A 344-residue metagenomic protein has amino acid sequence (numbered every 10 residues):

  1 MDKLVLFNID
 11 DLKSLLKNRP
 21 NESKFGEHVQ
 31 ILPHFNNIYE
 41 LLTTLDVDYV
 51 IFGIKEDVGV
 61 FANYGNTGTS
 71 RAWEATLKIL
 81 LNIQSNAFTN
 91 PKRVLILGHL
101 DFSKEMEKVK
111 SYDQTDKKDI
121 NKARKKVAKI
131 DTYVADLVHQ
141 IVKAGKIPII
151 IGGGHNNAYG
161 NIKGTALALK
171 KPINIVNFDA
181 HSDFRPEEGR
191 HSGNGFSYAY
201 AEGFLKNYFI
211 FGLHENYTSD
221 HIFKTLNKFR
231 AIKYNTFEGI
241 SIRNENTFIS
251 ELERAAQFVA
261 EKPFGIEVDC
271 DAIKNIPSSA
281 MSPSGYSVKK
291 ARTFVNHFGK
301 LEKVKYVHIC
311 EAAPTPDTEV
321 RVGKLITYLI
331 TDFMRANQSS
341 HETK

Functional and structural regions predicted by a protein language model:
D2-K344: Conserved alpha-helical scaffold segments that buttress catalytic/binding sites
